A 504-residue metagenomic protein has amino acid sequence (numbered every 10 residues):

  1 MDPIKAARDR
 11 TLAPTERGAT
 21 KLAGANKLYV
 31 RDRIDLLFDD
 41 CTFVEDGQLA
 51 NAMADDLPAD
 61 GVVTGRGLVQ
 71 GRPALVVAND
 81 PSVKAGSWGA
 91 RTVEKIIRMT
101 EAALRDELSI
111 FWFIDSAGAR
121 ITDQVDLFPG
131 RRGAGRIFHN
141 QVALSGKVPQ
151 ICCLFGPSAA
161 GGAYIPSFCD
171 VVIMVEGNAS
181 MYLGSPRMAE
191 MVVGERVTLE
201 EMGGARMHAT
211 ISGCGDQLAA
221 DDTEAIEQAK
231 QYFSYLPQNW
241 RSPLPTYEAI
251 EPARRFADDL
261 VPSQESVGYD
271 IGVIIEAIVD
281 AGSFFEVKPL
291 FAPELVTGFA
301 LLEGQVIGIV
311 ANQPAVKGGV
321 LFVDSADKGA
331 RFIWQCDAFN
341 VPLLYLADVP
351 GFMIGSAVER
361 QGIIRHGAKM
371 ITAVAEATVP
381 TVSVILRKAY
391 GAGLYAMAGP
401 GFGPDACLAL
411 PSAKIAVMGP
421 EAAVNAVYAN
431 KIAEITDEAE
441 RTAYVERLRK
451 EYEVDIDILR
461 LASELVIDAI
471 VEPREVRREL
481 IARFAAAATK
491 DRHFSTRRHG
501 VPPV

Functional and structural regions predicted by a protein language model:
M1-V504: Ligand-binding clefts of soluble mixed alpha/beta catalytic domains
